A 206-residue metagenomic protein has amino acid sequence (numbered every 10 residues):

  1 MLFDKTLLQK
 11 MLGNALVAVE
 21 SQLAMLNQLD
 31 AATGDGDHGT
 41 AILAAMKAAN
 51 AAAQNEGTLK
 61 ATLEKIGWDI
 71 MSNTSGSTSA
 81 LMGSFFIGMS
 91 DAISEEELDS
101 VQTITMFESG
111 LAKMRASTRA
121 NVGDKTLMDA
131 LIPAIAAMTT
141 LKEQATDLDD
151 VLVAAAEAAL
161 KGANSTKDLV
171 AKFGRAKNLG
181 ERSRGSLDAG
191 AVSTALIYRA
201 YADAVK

Functional and structural regions predicted by a protein language model:
M1-K206: N-terminal loops that bind phosphate or other acidic moieties and the adjacent beta-alpha structural core
